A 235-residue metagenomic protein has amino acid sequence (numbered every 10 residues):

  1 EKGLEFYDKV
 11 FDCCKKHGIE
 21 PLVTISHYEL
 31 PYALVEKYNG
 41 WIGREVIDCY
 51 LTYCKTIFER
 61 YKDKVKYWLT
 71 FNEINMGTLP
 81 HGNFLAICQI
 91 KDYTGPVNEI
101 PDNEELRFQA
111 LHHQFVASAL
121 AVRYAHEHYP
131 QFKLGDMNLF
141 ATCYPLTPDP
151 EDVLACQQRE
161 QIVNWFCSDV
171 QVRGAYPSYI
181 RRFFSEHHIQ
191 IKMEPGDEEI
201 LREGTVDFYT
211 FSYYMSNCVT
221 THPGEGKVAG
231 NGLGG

Functional and structural regions predicted by a protein language model:
L4-G235: Active-site region of glycoside hydrolase catalytic domains
